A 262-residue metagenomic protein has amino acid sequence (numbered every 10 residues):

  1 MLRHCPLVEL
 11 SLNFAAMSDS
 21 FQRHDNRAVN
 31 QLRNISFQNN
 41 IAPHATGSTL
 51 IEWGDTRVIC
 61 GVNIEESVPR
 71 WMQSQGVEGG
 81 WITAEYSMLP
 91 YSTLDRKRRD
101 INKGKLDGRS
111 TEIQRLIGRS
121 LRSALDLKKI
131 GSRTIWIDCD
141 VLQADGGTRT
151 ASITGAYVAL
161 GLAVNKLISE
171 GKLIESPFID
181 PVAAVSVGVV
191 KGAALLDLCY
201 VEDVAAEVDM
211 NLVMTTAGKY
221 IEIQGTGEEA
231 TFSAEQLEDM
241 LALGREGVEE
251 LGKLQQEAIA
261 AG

Functional and structural regions predicted by a protein language model:
V8-E9, A15-A16: Acidic, Ala/Val/Gly-enriched low-complexity intrinsically disordered segments
S18-P43, E52: Short, Gly/Pro- and small/polar-rich lid/capping loops
I41, T49-I130, Y220, Q224-A242: Glycine-rich, flexible beta-strand/loop modules in the N-terminal catalytic cores of phosphate-handling
I101-L106, C139-T148: A short glycine/serine-rich beta->alpha loop
G108, K129, G147-A151, G161-N165 (+1 more regions): A structural signal for small-residue-enriched, beta-sheet-centric alpha/beta enzyme cores and oligomeric scaffold folds
G131-C139: Short, conserved phosphate-binding/catalytic loop or strand-edge motifs used in phosphoryl-/nucleotidyl-transfer
